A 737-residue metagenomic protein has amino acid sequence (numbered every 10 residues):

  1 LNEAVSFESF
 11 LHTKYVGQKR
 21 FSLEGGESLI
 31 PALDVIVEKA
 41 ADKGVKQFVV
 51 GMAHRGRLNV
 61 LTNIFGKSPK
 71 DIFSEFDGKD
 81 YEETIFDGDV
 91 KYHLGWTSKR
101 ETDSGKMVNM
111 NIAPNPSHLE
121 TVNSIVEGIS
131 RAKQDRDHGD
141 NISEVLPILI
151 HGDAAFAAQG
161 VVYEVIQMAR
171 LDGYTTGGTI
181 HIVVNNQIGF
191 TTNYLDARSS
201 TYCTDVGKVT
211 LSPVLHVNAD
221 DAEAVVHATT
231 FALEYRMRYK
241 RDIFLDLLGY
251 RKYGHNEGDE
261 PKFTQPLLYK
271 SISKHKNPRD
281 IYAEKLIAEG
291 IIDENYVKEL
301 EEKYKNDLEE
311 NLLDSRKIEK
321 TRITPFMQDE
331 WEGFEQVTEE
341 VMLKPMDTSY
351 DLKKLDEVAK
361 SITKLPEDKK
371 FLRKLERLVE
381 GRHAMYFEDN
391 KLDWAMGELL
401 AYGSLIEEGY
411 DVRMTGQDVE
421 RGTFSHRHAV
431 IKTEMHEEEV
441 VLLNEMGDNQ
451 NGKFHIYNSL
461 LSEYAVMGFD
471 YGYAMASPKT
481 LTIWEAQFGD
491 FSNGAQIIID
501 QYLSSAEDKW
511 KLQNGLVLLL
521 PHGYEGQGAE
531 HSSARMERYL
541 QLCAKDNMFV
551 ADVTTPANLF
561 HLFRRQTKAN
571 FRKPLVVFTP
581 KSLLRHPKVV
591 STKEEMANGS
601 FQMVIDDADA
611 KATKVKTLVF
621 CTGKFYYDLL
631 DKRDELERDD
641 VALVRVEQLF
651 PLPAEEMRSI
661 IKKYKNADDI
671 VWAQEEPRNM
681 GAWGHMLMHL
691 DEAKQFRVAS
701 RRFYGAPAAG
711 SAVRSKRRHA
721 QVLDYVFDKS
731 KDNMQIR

Functional and structural regions predicted by a protein language model:
L1-V162, I166-I180, N185-S199, T210-L215 (+7 more regions): Conserved internal helical-beta-strand scaffold that buttresses enzyme catalytic cores
T176-I292, E302, L512, Y524-R535 (+2 more regions): Thiamine diphosphate
